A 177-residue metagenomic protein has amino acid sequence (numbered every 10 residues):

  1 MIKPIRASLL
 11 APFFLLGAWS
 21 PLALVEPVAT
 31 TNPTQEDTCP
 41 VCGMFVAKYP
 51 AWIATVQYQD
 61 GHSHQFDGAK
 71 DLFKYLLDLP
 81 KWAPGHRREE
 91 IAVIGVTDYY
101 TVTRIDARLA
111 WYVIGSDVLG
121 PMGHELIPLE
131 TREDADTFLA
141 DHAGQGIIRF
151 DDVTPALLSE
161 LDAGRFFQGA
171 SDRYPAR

Functional and structural regions predicted by a protein language model:
M1-L9: Bacterial N-terminal signal peptides that target proteins for export
I2, P50, A143-I147: Short amphipathic alpha-helical segments with coiled-coil-like heptad repeat character
A18-W19: N-terminal Sec signal peptide cleavage junction
A23-G85: N-terminal secretory signal peptides
R87-D152, A156: Thiol/selenol-based redox catalytic cores and closely related redox-interacting motifs
S159-R177: A cross-kingdom feature marking charged/low-complexity
